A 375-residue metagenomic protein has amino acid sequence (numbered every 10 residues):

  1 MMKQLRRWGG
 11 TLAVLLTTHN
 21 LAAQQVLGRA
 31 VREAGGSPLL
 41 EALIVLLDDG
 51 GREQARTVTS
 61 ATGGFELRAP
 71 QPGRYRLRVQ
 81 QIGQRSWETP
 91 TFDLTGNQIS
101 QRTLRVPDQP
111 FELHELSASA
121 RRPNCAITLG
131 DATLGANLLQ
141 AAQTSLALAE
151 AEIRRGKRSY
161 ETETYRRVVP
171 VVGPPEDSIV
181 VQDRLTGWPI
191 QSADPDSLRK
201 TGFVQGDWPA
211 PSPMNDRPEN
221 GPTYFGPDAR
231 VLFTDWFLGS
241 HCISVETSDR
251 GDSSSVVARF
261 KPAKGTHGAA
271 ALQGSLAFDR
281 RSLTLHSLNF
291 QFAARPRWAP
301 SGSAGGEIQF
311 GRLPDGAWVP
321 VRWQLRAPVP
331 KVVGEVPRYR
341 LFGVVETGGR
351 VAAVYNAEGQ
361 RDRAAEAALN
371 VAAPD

Functional and structural regions predicted by a protein language model:
L21-V31, E112-H114: A short, Gly/Thr-enriched small/hydrophobic beta-strand-prone motif that recurs across taxa
V26-E33, G63, L104: A short, amphipathic beta-strand motif
A34-D49, P72, L129: Short, ordered, surface-exposed loop/turn motifs in non-cytosolic proteins
L39-L40, E66-R74, I82: Short Pro-Gly-centered beta-turn/loop motif in secreted/extracellular proteins
D49-G64: Short, acidic Ser/Thr/Gly-rich low-complexity loop/linker segments typical of extracellular and cell-surface proteins
G50-R52, R74, R78-P90: A short, solvent-exposed loop/turn motif at the edges and junctions of modular extracellular/periplasmic domains
R102-E112, S117-A120: Conserved "repeat-terminator" motif of extracellular CCP/Sushi domains
S117-L272, A294-R297, K331-D375: Structured extracytoplasmic
